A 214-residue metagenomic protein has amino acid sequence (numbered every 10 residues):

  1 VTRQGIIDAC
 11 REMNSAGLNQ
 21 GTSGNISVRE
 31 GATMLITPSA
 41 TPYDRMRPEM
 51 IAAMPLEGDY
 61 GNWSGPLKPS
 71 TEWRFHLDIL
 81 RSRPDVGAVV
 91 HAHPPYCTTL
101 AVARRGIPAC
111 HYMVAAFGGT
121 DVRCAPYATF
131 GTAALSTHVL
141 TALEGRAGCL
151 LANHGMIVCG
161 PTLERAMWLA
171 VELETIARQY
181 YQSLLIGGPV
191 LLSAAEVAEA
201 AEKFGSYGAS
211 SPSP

Functional and structural regions predicted by a protein language model:
V1-P214: Glycine-rich flexible loops
